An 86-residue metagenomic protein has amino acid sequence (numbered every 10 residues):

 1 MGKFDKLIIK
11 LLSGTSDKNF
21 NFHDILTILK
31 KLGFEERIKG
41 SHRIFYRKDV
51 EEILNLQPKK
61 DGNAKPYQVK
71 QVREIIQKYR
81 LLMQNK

Functional and structural regions predicted by a protein language model:
G2-K39, K48-K86: Basic nucleic-acid-binding interfaces
